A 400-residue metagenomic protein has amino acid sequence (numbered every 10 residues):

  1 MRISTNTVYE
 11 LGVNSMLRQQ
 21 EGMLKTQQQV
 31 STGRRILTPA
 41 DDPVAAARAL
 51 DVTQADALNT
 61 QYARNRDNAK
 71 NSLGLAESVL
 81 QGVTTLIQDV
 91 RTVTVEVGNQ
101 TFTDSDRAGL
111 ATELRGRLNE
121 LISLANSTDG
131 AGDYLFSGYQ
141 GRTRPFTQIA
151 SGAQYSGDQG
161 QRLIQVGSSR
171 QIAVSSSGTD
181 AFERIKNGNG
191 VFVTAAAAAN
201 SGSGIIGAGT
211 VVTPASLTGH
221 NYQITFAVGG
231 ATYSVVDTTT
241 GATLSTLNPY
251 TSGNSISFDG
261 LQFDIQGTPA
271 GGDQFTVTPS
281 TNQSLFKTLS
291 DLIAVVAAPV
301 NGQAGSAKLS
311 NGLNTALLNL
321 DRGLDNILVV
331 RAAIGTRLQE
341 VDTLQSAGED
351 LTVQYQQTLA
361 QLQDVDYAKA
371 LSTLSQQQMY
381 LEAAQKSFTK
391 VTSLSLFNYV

Functional and structural regions predicted by a protein language model:
M1-I149, I172, S290-V400: Amphipathic alpha-helical polymerization modules
R144-G305: Cysteine-poor, low-complexity segments in flexible/peripheral regions
